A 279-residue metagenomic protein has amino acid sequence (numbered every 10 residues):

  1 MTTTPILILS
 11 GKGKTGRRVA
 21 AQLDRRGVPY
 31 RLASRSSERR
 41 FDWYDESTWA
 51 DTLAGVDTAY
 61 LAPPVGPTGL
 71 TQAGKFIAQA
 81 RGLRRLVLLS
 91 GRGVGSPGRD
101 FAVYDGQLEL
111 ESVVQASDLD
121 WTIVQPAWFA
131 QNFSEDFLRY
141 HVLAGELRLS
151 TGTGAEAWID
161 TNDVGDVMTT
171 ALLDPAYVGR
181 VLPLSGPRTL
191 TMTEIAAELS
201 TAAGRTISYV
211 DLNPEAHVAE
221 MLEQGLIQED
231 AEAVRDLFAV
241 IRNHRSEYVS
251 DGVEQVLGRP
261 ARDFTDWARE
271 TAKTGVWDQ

Functional and structural regions predicted by a protein language model:
T2-L32, S36, Y44-S47, A54-D57 (+7 more regions): Oxidoreductase cofactor-interface core, primarily capturing Rossmann-like NAD(P)-dependent enzymes
L9, A62, G258: Residues lining the SAM
E215-Q279: A hydrophobic C-terminal alpha-helical subdomain
